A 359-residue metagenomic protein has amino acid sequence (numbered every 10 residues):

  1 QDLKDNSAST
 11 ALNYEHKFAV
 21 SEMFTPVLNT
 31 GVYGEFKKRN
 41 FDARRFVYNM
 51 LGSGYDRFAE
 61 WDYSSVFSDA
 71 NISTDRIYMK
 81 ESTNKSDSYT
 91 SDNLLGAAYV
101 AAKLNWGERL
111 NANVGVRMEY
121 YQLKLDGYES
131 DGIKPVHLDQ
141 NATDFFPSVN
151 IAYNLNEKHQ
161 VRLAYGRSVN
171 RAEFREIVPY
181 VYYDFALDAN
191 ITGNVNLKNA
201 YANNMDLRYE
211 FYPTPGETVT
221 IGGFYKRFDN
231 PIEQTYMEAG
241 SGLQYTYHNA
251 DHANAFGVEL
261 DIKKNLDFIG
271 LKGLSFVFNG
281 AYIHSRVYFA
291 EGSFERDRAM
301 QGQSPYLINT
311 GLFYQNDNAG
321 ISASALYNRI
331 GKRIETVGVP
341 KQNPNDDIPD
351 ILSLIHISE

Functional and structural regions predicted by a protein language model:
Q1, F41-V47, K124-G132, F174-Y180 (+4 more regions): Outer-membrane beta-barrel translocator domains and adjoining extracellular loop/strand segments of Gram-negative
D2, N6, H16-F18, V32-N40 (+9 more regions): Transmembrane beta-strands of outer-membrane beta-barrel pores
N13, K17-F18, M23-N156, Y182: Signature of Gram-negative outer-membrane beta-barrel scaffolds
K17-L28, A43, R109, N156-K158 (+4 more regions): Short loop/turn motifs that connect adjacent beta-strands in outer-membrane beta-barrel proteins
P26-V32, A112-V116, P147, V161-L163 (+5 more regions): Transmembrane beta-strands of outer-membrane beta-barrel proteins
T83-G96, Q140, V169-F228, E238-N265 (+1 more regions): Outer-membrane beta-barrel signature, preferentially recognizing the C-terminal barrel domain of Gram-negative
Y225-F228, Q244-V337: Gram-negative outer-membrane beta-barrel transporters
I355-E359: Conserved small/polar residues in nucleotide/adenosyl-binding loops
